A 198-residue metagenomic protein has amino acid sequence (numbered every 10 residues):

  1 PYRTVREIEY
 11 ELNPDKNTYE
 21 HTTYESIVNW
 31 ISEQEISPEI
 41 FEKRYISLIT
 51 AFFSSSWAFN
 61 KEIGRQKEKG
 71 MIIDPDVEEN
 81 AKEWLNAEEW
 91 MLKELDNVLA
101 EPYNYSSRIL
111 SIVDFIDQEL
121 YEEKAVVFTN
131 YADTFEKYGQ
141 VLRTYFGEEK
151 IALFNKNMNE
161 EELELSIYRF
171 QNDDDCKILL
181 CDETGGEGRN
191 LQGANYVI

Functional and structural regions predicted by a protein language model:
P1-S37, F41: Conserved P-loop NTPase motor "coupling/switch" region that bridges the ATPase
Y2-K16, S47-I178: Conserved Helicase C-terminal RecA-like lobe
R44: Conserved, well-structured core segments
E136-G139, L180-N195: SF2 helicase motor core recognition
I198: N-terminal Rossmann-like NAD(P) cofactor-binding module of classical short-chain dehydrogenase/reductase
